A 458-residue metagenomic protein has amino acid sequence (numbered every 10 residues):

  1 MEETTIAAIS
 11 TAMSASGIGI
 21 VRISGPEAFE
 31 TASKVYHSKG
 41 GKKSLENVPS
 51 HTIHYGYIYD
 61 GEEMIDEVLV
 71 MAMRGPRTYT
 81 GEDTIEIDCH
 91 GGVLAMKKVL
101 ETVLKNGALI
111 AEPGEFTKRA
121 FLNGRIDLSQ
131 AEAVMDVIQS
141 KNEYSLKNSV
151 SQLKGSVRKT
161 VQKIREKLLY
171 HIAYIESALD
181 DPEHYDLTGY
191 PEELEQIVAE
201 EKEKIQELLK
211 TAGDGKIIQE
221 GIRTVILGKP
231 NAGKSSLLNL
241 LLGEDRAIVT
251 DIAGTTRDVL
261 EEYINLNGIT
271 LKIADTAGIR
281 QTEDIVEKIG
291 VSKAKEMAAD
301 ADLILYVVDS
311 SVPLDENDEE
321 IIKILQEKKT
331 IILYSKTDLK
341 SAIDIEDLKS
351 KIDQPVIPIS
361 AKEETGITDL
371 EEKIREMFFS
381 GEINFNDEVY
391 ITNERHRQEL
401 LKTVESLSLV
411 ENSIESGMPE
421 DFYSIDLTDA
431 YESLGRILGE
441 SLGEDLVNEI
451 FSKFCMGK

Functional and structural regions predicted by a protein language model:
M1-K147, S151, G155, I331: A glycine-rich (often HGG/GG-containing) alpha/beta subdomain
E2-I9, M13, E143-N265, T282-D284 (+1 more regions): C-terminal-of-GTPase-core extension/linker across diverse P-loop GTPases
S16-I18, H51-I53, D300-I304, E327-T330 (+1 more regions): Short glycine-/polar-rich loops that comprise or flank the Walker A/P-loop and associated switch/sensor motifs
H54-D66, V70-R74, G254-T282, D300-L303: Switch I (G2) and immediately adjacent beta-strands of P-loop GTPase domains
G91, L241, T276, V308-S311 (+1 more regions): Glycine-rich, N-terminal phosphate-binding loop of Rossmann-like dinucleotide-binding domains
L109, T270-K272, P355: Conserved beta-strand segments of alpha/beta enzyme cores
I273, V307, L333: Generic enzyme active-site microenvironment
E287-S311: Inter-motif core of Ras-like GTPase G domains
